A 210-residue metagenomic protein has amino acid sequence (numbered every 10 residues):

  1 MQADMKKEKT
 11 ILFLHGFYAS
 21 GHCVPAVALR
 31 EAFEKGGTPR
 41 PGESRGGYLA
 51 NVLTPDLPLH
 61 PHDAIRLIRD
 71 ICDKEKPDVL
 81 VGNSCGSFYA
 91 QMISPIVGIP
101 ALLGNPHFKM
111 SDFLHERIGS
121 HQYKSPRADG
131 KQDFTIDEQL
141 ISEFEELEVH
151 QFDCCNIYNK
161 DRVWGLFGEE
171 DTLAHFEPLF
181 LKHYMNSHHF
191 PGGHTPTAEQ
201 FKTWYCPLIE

Functional and structural regions predicted by a protein language model:
M1-M5: Basic/polar N-terminal segments that are highly enriched at the extreme N-terminus, encompassing both cleavable
K6-K74, H194: Active-site catalytic motif of lipid deacylating hydrolases and related acyltransferases
L12-F17, V81, L166-G168: Short hydrophobic segments within beta-strands
E75, V97: Active-site charged/polar residues at nucleotide-handling catalytic sites that mediate phosphoryl, nucleotidyl
D78-V81, P100-L102: Residue in the alpha/beta-hydrolase core beta-strand immediately N-terminal to the catalytic nucleophile
V81-A90: Gly/Ala-rich beta-loop-alpha elbow adjacent to hydrolase catalytic centers
M92-I96: Active-site signature of alpha/beta-hydrolase-fold catalytic machinery across serine- and Asp/Cys-nucleophile hydrolases
P100-E210: The alpha/beta-hydrolase serine catalytic core
